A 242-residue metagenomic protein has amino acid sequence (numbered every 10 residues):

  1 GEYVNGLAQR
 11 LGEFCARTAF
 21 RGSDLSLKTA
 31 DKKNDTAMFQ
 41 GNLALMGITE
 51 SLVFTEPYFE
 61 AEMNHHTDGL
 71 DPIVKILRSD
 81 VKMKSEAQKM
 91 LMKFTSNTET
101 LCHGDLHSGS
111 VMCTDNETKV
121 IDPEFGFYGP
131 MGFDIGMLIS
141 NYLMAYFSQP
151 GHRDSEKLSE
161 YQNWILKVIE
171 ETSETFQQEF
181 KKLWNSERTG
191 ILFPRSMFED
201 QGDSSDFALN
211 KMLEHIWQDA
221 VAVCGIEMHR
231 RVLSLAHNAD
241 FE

Functional and structural regions predicted by a protein language model:
G1, A239-E242: Short, intrinsically disordered, charge-balanced linker/junction segments flanking boundaries in proteins
G1-N5, E13, R17, G22 (+5 more regions): Extended charged low-complexity segments that act as oligomerization/scaffolding linkers
E2-H103, T114: ATP-dependent phospho-/nucleotidyl transfer catalytic cores
L101, K119-D122: Pre-DFG segment of protein kinase catalytic domains
D105, S110, D122: Conserved catalytic-loop position in the HRD/HxD motif
V111, Y128-P130: Conserved protein kinase catalytic core
T118, G126-Y128, N238: Activation segment
G132-G202, C224-D240: Active-site activation/catalytic loop segments of kinase-like enzymes and analogous catalytic loops in related
